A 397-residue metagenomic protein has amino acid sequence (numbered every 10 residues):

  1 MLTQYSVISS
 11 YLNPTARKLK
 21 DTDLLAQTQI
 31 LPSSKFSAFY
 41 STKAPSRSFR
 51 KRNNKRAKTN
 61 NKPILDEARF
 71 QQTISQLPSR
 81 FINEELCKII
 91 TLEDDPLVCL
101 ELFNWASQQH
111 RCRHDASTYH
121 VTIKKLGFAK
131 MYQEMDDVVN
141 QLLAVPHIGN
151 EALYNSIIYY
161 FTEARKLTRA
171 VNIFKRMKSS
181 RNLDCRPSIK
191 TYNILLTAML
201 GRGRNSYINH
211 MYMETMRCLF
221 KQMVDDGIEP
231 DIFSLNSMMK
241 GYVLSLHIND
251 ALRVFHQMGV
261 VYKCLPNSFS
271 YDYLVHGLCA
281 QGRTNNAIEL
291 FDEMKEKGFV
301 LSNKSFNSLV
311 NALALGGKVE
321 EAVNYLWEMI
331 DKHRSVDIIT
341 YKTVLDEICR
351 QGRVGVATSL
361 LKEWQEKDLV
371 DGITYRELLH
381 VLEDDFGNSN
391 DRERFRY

Functional and structural regions predicted by a protein language model:
M1-K190, I194-M199, G203-R204, T215 (+2 more regions): N-terminal targeting peptides
L2-Q4, K18, G298, L315 (+2 more regions): Eukaryotic RNA-binding helical-repeat scaffolds
I82-N83, C99, D115, Y119-H120 (+20 more regions): Pentatricopeptide repeat
L86-E93, F103, I123-A129, V139-L142 (+13 more regions): The core hydrophobic/aromatic register in alpha-helical repeat solenoids, strongest for pentatricopeptide repeats
H110-R111, P146, R181-D184, G227 (+5 more regions): Inter-helix linker motif
I148, R186, Y207-M211, S245 (+5 more regions): Short coil/turn and helix-start
E293, F299-L301: C-terminal or late-domain output modules
T358-Y397: Eukaryotic acidic, Ser/Thr-rich intrinsically disordered low-complexity regions
